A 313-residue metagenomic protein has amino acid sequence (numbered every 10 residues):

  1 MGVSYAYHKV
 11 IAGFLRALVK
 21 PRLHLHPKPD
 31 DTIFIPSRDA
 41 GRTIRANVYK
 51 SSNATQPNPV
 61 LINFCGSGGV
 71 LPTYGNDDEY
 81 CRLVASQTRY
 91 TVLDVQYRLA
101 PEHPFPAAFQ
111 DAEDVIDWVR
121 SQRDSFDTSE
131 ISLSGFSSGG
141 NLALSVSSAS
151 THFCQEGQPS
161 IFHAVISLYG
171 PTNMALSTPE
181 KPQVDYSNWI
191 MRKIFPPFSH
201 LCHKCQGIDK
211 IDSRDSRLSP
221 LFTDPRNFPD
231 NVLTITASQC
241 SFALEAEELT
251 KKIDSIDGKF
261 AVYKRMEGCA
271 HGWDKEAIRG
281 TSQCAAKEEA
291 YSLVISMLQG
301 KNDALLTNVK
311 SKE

Functional and structural regions predicted by a protein language model:
M1-P36: An N-terminal hydrophobic leader/cap segment in hydrolases
I33-P36, A40-E313: Alpha/beta-hydrolase superfamily serine-hydrolase fold, recognizing
